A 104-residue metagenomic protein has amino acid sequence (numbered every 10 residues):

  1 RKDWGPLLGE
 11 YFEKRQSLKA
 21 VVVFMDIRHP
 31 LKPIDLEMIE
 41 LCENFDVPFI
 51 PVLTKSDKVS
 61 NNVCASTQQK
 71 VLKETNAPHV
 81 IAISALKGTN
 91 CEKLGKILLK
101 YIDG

Functional and structural regions predicted by a protein language model:
R1, P30-L36, S60-Q68: Conserved ATPase-coupling elements of RecA-like P-loop NTPase cores
R1-G5, L36, G88-C91: Amphipathic alpha-helical transducer elements in NTP-driven molecular machines
R1-R28, E40-I50: Inter-motif core of Ras-like GTPase G domains
F12, Q16, L31, S60-V63 (+1 more regions): Short coil/turn residues that cap or connect secondary-structure elements
I27-P30, K87-G88: Short, internal active-site loops enriched in acidic
K55: Walker B catalytic acidic pair
K58-G104: Canonical P-loop GTPase G-domain recognition
